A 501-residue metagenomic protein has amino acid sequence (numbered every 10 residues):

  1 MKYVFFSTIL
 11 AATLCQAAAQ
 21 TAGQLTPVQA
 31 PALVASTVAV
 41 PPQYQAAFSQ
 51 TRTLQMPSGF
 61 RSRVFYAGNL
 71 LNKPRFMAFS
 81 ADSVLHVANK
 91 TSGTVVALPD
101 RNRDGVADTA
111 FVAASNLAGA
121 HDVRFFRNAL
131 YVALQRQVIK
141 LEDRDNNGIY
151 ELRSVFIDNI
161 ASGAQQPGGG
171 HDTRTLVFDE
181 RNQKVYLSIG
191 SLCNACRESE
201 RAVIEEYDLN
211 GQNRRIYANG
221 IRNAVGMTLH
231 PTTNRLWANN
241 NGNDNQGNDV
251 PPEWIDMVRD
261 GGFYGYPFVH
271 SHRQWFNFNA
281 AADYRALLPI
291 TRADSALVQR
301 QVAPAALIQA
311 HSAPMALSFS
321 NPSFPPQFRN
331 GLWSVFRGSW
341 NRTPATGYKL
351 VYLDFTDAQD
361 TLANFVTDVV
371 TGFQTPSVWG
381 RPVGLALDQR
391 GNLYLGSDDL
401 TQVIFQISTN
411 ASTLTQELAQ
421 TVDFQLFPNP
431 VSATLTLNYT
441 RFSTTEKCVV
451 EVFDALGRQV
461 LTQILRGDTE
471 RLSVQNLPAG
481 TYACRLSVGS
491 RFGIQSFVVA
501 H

Functional and structural regions predicted by a protein language model:
A22-P57, T173, L192-C193, L209-Q212 (+6 more regions): Beta-propeller domain segments
F65-L70, V112-N116, I157-A161, Q165-G168 (+3 more regions): Surface loop/turn motifs at the tips and blade-to-blade linkers of beta-strand repeat domains
S80, A88, A133-Q135, L141 (+4 more regions): Residue-level marker for isolated small/hydroxyl-bearing positions within beta-strands of beta-sheet-rich domains
D82-S83, R127-N128, R181-Q183, N234 (+2 more regions): Short coil/turn segments that connect the beta-strands within blades of beta-propeller domains
N102-T109, R144-Y150, P430: Acidic, glycine-anchored loop motifs typical of Ca2+
G119, R124, R136-D179: Asp-box/WD-like beta-propeller blade repeats and closely related beta-sheet repeat scaffolds
L418-F427, V431-H501: C-terminal outer-membrane/trafficking sorting elements
